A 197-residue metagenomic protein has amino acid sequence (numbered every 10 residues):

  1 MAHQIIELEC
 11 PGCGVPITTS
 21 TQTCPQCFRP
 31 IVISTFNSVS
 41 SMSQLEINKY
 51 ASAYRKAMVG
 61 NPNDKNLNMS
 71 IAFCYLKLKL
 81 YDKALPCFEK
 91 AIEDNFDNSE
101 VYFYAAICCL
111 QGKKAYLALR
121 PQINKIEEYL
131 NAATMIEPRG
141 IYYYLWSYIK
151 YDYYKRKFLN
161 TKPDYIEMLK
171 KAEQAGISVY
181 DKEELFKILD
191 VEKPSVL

Functional and structural regions predicted by a protein language model:
M1-K49: Long, contiguous interaction/recruitment modules in multidomain scaffold/adaptor proteins
Y50, A84, K125-I126, Y165: Single-residue signature of alpha-solenoid repeat helices
P62, F96, I136-P138, I177: Short coil turns that delineate tetratricopeptide repeat
N66, E100, I107, I141-Y143 (+1 more regions): Start-of-helix register in tetratricopeptide repeats
K79, A106, L110-A118, S147-L159 (+1 more regions): Short coil/turn linking the two alpha-helices of tandem helical-hairpin repeats
R156-L197: Terminal, low-structured helical/coil segments at or just beyond the last alpha-helical repeat
